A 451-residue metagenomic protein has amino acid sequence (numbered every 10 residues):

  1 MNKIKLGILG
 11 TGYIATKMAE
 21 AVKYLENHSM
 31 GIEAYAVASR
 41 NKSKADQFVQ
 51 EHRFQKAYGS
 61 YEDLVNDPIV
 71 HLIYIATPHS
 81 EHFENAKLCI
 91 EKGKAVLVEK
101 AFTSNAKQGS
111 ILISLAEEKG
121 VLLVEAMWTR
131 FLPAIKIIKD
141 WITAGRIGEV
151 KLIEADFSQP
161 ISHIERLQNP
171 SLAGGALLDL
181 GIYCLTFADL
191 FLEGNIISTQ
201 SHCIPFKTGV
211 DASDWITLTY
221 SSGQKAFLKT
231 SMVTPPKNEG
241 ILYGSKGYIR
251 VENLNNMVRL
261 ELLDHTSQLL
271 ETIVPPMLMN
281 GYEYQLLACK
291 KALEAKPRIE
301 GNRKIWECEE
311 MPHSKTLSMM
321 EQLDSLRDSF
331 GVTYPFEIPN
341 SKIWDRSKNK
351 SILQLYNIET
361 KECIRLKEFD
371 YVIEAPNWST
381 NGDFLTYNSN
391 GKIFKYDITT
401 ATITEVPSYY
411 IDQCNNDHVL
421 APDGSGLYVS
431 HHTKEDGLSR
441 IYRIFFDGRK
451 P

Functional and structural regions predicted by a protein language model:
M1-H52, K290: N-terminal Rossmann-like dinucleotide-binding module
L72-H79, F83-M127: Beta-strand-loop-alpha-helix segment that lines the small-molecule cofactor/substrate pocket of alpha/beta enzymes
L72-Y74, S221, K291-W344: C-terminal helix-rich "cap/oligomerization" subdomain common to oxidoreductases
T129-Q200, K207: Predominantly a Rossmann-like dinucleotide-binding segment in NAD(P)-dependent oxidoreductases
T186-R259, L287-I305, S325: Contiguous beta-strand/loop segments that form the cofactor/metal-binding neighborhood of enzyme cores
L355-E374, D397-C414, I444-P451: Multi-bladed beta-propeller domains
T380-N381, P422-D423: Residue-level detector of Asp-centered blade-edge/turn motifs that repeat once per structural unit in beta-propeller
F384-N388, G426-S430: Residue position within the beta-strands of beta-propeller blades
